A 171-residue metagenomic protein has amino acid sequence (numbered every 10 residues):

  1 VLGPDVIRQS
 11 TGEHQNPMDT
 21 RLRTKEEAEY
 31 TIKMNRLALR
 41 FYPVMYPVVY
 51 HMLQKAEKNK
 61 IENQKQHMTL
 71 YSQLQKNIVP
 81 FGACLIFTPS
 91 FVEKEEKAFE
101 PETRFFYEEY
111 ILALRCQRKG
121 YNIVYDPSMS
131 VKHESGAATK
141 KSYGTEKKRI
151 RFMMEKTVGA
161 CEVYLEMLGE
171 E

Functional and structural regions predicted by a protein language model:
L2-R21, R36: Short beta-strand-to-loop element that shapes/binds the nucleotide-sugar donor at the catalytic cleft/hinge
I7-Q9, V92, S130-V131, A137: Short, solvent-exposed loop/turn segments at secondary-structure junctions
S10-T11, R23, K132, K140: Flexible, glycine-rich phosphate/dinucleotide-binding loops and adjacent beta-alpha linkers at cofactor/substrate
P17, K94-E95, E134: Residues that scaffold the ATP/ADP-binding catalytic core of kinase and kinase-like folds
R23-L37: Acidic, Ser/Thr/Gly/Pro-rich low-complexity segments that form flexible
R36-A56, I61, K65-F87, R149-F152: A recurrent flexible, glycine/aromatic-enriched loop bordering the glycosyltransferase active site that acts as
V44-Y46, Y110-E171: Active-site-adjacent helix/loop segment of glycosyltransferases that harbors family-specific signature motifs
L70-S72, I78-K97, E102-M129: A short, conserved alpha-helix in the catalytic core of glycosyltransferases
